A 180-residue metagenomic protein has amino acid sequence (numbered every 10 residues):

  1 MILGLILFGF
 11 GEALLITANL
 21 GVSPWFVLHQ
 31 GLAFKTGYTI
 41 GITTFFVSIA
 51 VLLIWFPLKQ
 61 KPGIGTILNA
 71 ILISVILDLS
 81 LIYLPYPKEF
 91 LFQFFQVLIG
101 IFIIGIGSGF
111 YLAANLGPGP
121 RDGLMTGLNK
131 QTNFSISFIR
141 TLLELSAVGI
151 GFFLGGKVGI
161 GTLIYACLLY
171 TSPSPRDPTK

Functional and structural regions predicted by a protein language model:
F10, L52-L53, V75, L79 (+1 more regions): Alpha-helical transmembrane segments of multipass membrane proteins
V27-G37, G123-N133: Short amphipathic alpha-helical coupling elements at transmembrane boundaries
K35-F45: Structural signature of hydrophobic alpha-helical transmembrane segments
V51-Q60: C-terminal ends of transmembrane helices
G65-L72, Q93-F94: Cytoplasmic-side transmembrane-helix entry/capping segments in multi-pass membrane proteins
V75, L79, L98-A114: Mid-bilayer segments of alpha-helical transmembrane spans in multi-pass integral membrane proteins that mediate
F92-F94, L143, V158-C167: Loop-to-transmembrane alpha-helix initiation sites
Y170-K180: Single conserved hydrophobic/aromatic residue that forms the stacking wall/gate of nucleotide- or nucleobase-binding
